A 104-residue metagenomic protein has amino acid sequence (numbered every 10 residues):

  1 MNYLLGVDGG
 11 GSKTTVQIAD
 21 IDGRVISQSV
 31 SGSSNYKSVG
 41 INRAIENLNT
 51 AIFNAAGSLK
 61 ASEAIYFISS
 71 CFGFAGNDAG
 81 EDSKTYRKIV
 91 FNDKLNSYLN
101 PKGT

Functional and structural regions predicted by a protein language model:
M1-N2, K102: Short coil/turn connectors at secondary-structure junctions
Y3-T50: Short glycine-rich, Thr/Ser-proximal phosphate-binding strand/loop in the N-terminal lobe of ATP-dependent enzymes
A55-Y98, G103-T104: Short beta-strand-loop/turn "lid" adjacent to the catalytic site in phosphate-handling enzymes
